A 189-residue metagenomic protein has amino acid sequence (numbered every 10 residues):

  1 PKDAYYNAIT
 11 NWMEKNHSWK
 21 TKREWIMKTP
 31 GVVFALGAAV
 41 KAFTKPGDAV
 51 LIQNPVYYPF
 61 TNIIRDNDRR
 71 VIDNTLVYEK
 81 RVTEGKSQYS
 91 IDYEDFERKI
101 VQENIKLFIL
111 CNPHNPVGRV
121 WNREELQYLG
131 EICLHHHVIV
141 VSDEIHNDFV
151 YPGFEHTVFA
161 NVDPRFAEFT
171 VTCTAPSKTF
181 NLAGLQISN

Functional and structural regions predicted by a protein language model:
P1-E131, D148-F149, H156-D163, V171: Conserved core of the PLP fold type I
L51, I139-V140: A short beta-strand/loop micro-motif in the catalytic core of glycosyltransferases that engages the nucleotide-sugar
N112, V140-V141: Residue-level marker for buried hydrophobic side chains located in beta-strands that build the well-ordered beta-sheet
C133, V138: Charged, glycine-enriched surface loops/patches that mediate electrostatic binding to polyanionic ligands
E144: Walker B catalytic acidic pair
V162-N189: Active-site PLP attachment segment
